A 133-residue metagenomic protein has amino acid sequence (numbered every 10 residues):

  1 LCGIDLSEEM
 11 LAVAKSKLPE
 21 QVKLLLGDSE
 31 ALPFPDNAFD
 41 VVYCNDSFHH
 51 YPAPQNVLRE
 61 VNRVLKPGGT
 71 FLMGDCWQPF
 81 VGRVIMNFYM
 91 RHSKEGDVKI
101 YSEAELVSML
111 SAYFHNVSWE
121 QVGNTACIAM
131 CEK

Functional and structural regions predicted by a protein language model:
L1-A31: Class I SAM-dependent methyltransferase SAM/SAH-binding core
E9, P52-N56: Short N-terminal helix/helix-N-cap motif within the alpha/beta-hydrolase-1
F39-D40: Local beta-strand N-terminus motif with an aromatic residue
Y43: A conserved beta-strand element that flanks and buttresses the S-adenosyl-L-methionine
D46-S47: Short catalytic micro-motifs in class I SAM-dependent methyltransferases
Q55-P67: A short glycine-rich, Lys/Arg-flanked "PGG" loop and its adjoining helix->strand segment in the class I
L72-A129: C-terminal alpha-helical "lid/dimerization" subdomain adjacent to the S-adenosyl-L-methionine
